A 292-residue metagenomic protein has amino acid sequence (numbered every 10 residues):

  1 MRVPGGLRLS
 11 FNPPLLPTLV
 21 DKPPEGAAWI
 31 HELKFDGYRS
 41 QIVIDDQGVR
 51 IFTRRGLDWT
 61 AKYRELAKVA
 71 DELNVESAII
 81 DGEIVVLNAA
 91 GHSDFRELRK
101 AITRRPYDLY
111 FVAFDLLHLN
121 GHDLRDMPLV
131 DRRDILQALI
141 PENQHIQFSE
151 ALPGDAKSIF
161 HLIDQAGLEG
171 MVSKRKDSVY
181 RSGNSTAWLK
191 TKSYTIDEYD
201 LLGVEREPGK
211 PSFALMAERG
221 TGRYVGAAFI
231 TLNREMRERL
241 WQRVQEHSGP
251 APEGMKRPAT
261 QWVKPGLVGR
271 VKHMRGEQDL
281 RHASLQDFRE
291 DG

Functional and structural regions predicted by a protein language model:
M1-G292: Catalytic cores of nucleic-acid ligases and guanylyltransferases
